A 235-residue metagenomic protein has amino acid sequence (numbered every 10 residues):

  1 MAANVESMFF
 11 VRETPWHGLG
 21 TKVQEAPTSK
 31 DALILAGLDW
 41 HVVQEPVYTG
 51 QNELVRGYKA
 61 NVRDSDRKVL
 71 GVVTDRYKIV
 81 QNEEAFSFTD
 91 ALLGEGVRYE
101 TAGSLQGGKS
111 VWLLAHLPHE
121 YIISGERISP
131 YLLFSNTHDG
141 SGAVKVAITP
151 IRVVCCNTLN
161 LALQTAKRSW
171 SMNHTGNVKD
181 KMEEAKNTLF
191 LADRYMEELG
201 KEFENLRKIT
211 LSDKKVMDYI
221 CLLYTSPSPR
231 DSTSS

Functional and structural regions predicted by a protein language model:
M1-F88, L92: Feature for intrinsically disordered/low-complexity regulatory segments and propeptides
S87, G94-S226, R230, S235: Intrinsic disorder/low-complexity polar-acidic segments
